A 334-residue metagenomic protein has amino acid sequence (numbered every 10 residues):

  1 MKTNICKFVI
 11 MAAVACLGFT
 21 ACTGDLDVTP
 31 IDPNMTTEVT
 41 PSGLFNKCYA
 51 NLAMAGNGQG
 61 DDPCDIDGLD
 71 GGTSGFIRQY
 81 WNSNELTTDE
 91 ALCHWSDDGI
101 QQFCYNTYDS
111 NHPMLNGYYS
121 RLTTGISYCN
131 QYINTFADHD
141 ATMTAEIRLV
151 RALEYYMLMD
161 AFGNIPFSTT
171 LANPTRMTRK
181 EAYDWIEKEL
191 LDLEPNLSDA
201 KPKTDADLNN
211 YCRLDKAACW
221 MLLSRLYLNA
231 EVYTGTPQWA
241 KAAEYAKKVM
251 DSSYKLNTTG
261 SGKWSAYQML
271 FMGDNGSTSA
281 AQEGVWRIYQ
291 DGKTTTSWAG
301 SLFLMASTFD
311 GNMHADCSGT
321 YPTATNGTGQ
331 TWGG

Functional and structural regions predicted by a protein language model:
K2-V9: Bacterial N-terminal signal peptides that target proteins for export
C22-F76: Membrane-proximal, proline-rich intrinsically disordered regions
S42, N46-A50, A55-G56, E90-F162 (+2 more regions): Conserved, well-structured interaction surfaces
F45, Y49-Q59, P63, T73 (+3 more regions): Elongated scaffold/linker segments in the mid-to-C-terminal portions of large proteins
M159-P166, N229-G235: Short coil/turn linking the two alpha-helices of tandem helical-hairpin repeats
